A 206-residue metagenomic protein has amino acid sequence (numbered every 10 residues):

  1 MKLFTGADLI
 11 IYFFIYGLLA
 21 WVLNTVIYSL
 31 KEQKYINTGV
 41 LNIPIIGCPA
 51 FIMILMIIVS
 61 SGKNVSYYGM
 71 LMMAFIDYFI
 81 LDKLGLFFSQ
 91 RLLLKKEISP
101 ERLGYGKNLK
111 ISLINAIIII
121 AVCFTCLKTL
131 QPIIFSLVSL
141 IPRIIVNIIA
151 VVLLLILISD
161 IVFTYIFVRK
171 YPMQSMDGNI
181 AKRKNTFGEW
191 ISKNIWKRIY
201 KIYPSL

Functional and structural regions predicted by a protein language model:
M1-L206: Aromatic-rich, lipid-facing transmembrane alpha helices and their immediate juxtamembrane interface loops in integral
